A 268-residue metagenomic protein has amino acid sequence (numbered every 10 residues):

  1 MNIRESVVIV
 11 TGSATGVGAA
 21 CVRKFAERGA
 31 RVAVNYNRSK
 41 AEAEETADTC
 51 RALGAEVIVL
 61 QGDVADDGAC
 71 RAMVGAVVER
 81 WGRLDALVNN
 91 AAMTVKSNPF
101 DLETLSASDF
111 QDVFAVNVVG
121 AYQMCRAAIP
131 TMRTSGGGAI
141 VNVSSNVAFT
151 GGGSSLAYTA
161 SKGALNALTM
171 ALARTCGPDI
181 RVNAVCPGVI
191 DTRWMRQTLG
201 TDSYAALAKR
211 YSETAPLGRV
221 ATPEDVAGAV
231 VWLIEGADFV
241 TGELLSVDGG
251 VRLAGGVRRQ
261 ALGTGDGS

Functional and structural regions predicted by a protein language model:
N2, R219-V247, R252: C-terminal substrate-recognition "lid" of short-chain dehydrogenase/reductases
V7, A14-T15: Conserved glycine-rich cofactor-binding loop
N98-L102, S106-Q111, Y211: Substrate-binding pocket helix/loop in short-chain dehydrogenase/reductase
C125, S161, T169: Active-site helix of classical SDR
P130, A173-P178: Alpha-helical segment proximal to the catalytic Tyr-Lys
S145: Residue(s) in the substrate-gating loop at a strand-loop-helix junction that position the organic substrate next
G177-R181, V240-G242: Short, small/polar-rich loop/turn modules that mediate ligand/substrate recognition or access, typified
